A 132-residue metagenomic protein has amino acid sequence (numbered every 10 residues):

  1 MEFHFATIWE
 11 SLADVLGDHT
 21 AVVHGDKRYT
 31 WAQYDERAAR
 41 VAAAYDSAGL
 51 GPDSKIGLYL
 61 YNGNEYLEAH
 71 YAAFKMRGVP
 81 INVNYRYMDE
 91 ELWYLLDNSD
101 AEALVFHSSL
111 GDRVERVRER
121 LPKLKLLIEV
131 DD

Functional and structural regions predicted by a protein language model:
M1, Q33, I81-V83: Short, flexible loop segments at the rims of nucleotide/cofactor-binding pockets, characterized by
M1-A21: A short N-terminal helical cap/helix-turn-helix that marks the beginning of AMP-binding/adenylate-forming
E2, E36, D97: Phosphate-coordinating loops and pocket residues in cytosolic domains that bind phosphorylated ligands
H4-W9, V41, E91, R113: Hydrophobic alpha-helical segments typical of transmembrane helices and their membrane-interface/capping positions
S11, R28, F74, G78: Ligand-binding pocket scaffold of soluble enzyme catalytic domains
A13-V15, G49-G51, R120: Generic structural signal for beta-strand residues in well-ordered domains
D18-G63, L67-Y71, M88-W93: Conserved AMP-binding/adenylate-forming core of the ANL superfamily
S47-A48, K75-D132: Structural core segment of the AMP-binding/adenylate-forming
